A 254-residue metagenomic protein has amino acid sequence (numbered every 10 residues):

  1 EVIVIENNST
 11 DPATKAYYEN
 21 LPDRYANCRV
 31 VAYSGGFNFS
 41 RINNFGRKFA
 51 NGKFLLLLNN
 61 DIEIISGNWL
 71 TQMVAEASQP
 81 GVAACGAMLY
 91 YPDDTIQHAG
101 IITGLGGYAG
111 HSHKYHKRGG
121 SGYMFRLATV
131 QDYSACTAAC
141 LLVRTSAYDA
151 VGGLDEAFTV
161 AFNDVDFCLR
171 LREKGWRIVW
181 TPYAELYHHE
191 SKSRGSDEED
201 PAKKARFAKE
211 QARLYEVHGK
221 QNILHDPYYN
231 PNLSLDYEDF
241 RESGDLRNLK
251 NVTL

Functional and structural regions predicted by a protein language model:
E1-G35: Acidic donor-binding segment of Leloir-type glycosyltransferases
V30-F39, E63, E156: Short, acidic/glycine-rich phosphate-metal binding loop used to engage nucleotide
Y33-A50, N68: Glycine-rich, basic loop-to-helix element that forms the pyrophosphate-binding segment of sugar-nucleotide handling
L55: Short aromatic/hydrophobic "clamp" motif used to bind/position activated sugar donors
I62-G107: Conserved donor NDP-sugar-binding/catalytic core segment of glycosyltransferases
W69-M73, R126-G152, A157-Y187: A short, conserved alpha-helix in the catalytic core of glycosyltransferases
A83, D93-D94, L105-D132, L142 (+2 more regions): C-terminal, non-catalytic tails of nucleotide-sugar-dependent glycosyltransferases
Y90, E156, W176, W180-E199 (+1 more regions): Active-site donor/metal-binding and catalytic loop motifs of nucleotide-sugar-dependent glycosylation enzymes
